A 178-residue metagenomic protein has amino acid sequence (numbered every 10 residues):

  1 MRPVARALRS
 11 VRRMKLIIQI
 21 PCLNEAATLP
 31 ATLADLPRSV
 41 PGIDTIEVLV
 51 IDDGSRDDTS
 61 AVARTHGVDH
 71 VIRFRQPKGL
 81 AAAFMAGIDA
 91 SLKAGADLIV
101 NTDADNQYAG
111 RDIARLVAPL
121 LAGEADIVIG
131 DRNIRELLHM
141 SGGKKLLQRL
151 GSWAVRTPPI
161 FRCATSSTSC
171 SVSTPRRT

Functional and structural regions predicted by a protein language model:
K15-I17, E47: Cell-envelope/extracellular polymer assembly enzymes that use nucleotide-activated donors
E25-V40: Short, well-formed alpha-helical segments that are part of the catalytic scaffolds of diverse glycosyltransferases
A27-A31, D57-A61, H70, A82 (+1 more regions): Residue-level preference for short helical/loop micro-motifs built around acidic side chains
D44-G54: Short beta-strand/loop segment that forms part of the nucleotide-sugar
D52-S60, N106: A conserved acidic beta->alpha catalytic loop
H66-G67: Short, structured coil segments at secondary-structure junctions
H70, F74-K93, L98, G110-R177: Acceptor/aglycone-binding surface of glycosyltransferases and processive sugar-polymer synthases
